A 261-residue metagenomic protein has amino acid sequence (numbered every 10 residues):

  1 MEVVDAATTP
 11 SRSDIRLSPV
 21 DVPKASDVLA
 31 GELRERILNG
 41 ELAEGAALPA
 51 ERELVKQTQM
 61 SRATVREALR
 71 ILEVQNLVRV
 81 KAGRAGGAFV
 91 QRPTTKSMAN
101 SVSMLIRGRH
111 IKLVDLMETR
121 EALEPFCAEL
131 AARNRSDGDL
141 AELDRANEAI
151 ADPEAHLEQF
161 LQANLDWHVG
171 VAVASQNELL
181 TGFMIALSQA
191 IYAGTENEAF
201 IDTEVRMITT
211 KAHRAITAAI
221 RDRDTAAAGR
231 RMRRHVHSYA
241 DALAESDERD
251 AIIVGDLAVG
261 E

Functional and structural regions predicted by a protein language model:
M1-T119, R249-I253, L257-E261: Short linear motifs at protein or domain termini
R109-H110, E196-A199: Short alpha-helical transmembrane interface motifs in multi-pass membrane proteins
L116-N197, T209-A215, A227-D241: Conserved amphipathic alpha-helical segments that form helical-bundle/coiled-coil interaction surfaces
E204-M207: Short helix-capping and inter-helix turn/linker motifs at the boundaries of alpha-helical repeat units
H237-A251: Short, charge-rich amphipathic alpha-helical segments embedded in non-transmembrane helical bundles/solenoids
